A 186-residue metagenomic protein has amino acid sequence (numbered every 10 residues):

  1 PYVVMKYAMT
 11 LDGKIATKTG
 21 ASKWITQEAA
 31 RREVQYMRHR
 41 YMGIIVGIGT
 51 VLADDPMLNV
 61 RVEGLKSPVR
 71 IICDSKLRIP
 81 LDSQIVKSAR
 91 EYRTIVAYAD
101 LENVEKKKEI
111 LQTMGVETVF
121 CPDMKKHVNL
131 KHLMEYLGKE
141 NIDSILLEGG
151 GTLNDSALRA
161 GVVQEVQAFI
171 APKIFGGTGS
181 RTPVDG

Functional and structural regions predicted by a protein language model:
Y2-V4, M9-G186: Enzymes that bind and transform nitrogen-containing heteroaromatic metabolites
